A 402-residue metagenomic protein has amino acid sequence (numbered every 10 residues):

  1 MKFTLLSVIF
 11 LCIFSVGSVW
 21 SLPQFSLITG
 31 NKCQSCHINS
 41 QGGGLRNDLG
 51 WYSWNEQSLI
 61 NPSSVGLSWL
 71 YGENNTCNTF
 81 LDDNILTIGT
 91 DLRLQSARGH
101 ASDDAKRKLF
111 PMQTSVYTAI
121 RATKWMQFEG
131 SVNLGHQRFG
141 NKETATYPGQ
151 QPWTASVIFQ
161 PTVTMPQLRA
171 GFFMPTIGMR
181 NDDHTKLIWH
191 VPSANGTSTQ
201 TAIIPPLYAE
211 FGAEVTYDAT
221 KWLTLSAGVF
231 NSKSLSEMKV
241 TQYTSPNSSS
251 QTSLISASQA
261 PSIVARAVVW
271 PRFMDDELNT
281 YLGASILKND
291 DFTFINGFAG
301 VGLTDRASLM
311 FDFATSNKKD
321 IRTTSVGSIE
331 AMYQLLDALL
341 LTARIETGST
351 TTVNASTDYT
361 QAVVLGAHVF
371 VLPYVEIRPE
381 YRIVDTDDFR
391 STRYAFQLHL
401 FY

Functional and structural regions predicted by a protein language model:
N31-S40: The canonical Cys-X-X-Cys-His
K32, A265-V269, V369, V375 (+1 more regions): Outer-membrane beta-barrel "beta-signal"
Q41-L45, D82-R98, D104-L235, Q259-V264 (+2 more regions): Outer membrane beta-barrel
V65-N75, L86, M112-V116, W153-A155 (+6 more regions): Hydrophobic, lipid-facing positions within transmembrane beta-strands of outer-membrane proteins
Y71-T79, A122-K124, P161-V163, A219-K221 (+9 more regions): Outer-membrane beta-barrel proteins
L86-T90, F128-G130, P166-A170, T224-A227 (+8 more regions): Transmembrane beta-strands of outer-membrane beta-barrel proteins
L94-H100, V132-R138, F172-T176, V229-K233 (+6 more regions): Transmembrane beta-strands of outer-membrane beta-barrel pores
S258-A260, A265-N354: Detector for outer-membrane/organellar transmembrane beta-barrel domains, recognizing the amphipathic beta-strand
